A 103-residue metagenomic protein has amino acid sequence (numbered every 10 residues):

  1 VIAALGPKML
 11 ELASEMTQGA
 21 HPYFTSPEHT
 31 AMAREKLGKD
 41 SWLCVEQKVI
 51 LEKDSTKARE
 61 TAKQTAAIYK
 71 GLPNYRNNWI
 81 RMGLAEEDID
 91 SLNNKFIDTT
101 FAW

Functional and structural regions predicted by a protein language model:
V1-W103: Active-site-adjacent structural elements that line small-molecule/cofactor binding pockets in enzymes
